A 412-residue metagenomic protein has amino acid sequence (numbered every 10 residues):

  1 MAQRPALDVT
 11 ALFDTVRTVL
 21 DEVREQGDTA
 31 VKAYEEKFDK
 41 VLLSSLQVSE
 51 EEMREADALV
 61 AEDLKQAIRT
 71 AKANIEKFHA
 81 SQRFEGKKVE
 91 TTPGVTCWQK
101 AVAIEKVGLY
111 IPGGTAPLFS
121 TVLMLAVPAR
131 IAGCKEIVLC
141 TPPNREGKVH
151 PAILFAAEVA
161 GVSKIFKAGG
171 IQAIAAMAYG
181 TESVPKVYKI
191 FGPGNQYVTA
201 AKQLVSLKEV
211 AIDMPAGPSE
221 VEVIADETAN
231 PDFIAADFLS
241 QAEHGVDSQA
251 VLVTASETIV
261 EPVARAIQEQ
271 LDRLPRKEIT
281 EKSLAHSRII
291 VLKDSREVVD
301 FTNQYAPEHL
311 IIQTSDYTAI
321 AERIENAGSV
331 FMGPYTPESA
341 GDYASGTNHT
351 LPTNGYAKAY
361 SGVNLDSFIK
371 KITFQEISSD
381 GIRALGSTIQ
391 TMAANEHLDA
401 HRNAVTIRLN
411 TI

Functional and structural regions predicted by a protein language model:
M1-E105: N-terminal Rossmann-like NAD(P)+-binding subdomain of aldehyde/semialdehyde dehydrogenases
F84-T91, S248-V253, R273-S283, Q313-T314 (+2 more regions): Flexible, glycine/charged-enriched surface loops at secondary-structure junctions
V89-F155: Conserved small-residue-rich beta-alpha loop and adjacent elements that most often cradle the phosphate/pyrophosphate
K135-N144, A250-E257, V263: Short internal beta-strands
G161-Q249: Conserved NAD(P)+-binding/catalytic subdomain of aldehyde/semialdehyde dehydrogenases
H244, L252-A327: A glycine- and small/hydrophobic-rich beta-loop-beta segment that serves as a flexible "lid/hinge" or phosphate-binding
N303-I412: C-terminal core of ALDH-fold dehydrogenases
